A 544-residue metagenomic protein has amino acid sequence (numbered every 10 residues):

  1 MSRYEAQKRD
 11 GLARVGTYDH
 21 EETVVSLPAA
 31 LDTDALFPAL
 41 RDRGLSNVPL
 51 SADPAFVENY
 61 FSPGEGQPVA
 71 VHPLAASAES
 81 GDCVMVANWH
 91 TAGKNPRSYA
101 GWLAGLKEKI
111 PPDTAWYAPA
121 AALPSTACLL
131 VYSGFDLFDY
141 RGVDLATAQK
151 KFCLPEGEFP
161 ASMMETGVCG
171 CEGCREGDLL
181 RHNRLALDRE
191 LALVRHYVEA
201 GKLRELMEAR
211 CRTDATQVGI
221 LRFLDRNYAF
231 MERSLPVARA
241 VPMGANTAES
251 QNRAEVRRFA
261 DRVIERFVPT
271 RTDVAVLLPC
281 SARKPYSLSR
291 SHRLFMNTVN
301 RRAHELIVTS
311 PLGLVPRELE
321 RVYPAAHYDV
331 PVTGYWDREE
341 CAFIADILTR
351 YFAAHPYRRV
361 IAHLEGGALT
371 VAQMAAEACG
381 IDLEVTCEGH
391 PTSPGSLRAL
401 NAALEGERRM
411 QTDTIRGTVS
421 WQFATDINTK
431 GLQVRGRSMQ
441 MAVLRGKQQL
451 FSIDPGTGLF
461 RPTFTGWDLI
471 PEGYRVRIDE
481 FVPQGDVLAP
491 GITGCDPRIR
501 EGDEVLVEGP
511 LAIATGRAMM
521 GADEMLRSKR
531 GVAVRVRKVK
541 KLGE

Functional and structural regions predicted by a protein language model:
M1-A75, M243-P269, S281-A282, Y286-N300 (+2 more regions): Non-catalytic, usually N-terminal nucleic-acid engagement modules in DNA/RNA processing proteins
T23, D53-C174: Glycine-rich phosphate/ribose-binding loops and adjacent secondary-structure elements that form binding surfaces
A161-T213: Active-site or pore-adjacent capping/gating segments
R204-F230: Terminal amphipathic helices with adjacent charged low-complexity linkers/tails
F223-H355, E365-G366, C387-R408: Positively charged, amphipathic N-terminal segments that serve as targeting/anchoring signals
P279-Y286, H363-V371, R437-Q440, K447: Gly/Ser/Thr-rich loops at beta-strand to alpha-helix junctions that form or flank small-molecule/cofactor-binding
L397-E472: Anionic-ligand-binding alpha/beta catalytic cores of soluble enzymes and soluble regulatory domains that recognize
Q448, S452-E544: Beta-strand/loop-dominated core regions that host nucleotide or nucleotide-derived cofactor-binding catalytic loops
